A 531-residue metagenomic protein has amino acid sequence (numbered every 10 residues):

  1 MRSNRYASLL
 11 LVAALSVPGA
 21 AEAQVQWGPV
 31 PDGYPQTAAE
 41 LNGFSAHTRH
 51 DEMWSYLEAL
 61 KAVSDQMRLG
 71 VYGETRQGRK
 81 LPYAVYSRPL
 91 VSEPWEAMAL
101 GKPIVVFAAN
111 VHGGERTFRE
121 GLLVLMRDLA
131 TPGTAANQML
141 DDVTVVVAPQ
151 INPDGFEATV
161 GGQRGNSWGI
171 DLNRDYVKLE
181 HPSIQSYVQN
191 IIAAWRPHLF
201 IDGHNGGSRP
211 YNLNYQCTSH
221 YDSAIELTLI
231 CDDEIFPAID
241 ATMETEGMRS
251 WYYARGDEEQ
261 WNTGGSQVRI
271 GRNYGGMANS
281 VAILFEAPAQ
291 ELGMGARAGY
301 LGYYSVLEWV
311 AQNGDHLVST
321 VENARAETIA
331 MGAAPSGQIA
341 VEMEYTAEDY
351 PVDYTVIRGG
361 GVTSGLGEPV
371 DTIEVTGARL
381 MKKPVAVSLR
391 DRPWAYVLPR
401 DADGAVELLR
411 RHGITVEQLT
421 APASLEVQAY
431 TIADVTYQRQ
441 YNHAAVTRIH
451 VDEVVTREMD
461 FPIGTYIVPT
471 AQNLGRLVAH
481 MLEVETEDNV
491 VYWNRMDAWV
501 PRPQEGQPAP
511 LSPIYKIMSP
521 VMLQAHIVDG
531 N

Functional and structural regions predicted by a protein language model:
M1-L9: Bacterial N-terminal signal peptides that target proteins for export
R2, G19-A20: Oligomerization/assembly interface segments of phage tail-like spikes and tubes
S8-P18: Bacterial N-terminal signal peptides
A23-N531: Structured catalytic-domain cores with a bias toward divalent-metal coordination
